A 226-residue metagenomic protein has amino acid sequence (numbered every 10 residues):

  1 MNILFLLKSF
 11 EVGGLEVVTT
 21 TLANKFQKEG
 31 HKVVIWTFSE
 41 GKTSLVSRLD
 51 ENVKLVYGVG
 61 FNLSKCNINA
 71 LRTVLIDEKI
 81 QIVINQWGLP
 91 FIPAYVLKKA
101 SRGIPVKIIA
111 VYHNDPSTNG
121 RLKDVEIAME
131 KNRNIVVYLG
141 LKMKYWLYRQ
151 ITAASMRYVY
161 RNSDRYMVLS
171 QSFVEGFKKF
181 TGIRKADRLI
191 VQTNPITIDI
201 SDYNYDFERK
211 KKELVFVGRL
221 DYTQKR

Functional and structural regions predicted by a protein language model:
L4, F207-K225: Conserved donor-binding/catalytic core segment of Leloir-type glycosyltransferases
F5-G13, T19, K25-N62, F173 (+1 more regions): N-terminal strand-loop element at the rim of the active site of nucleotide-sugar-dependent glycosyltransferases
L6-L7, L169, Q192-P195, F216-L220: Short hydrophobic "strand-cap" motifs at the C-terminus of beta-strands
V12-E16, I198-I200, D221-R226: A short, basic/aromatic alpha-helical/loop segment that forms part of the nucleotidyl-sugar donor-binding site
E51-R72, I84-L89, V137-Y148: A short, charged, and often flexible helix/loop element on the N-terminal side of the glycosyltransferase catalytic
N85-I92, Y112-D115: Short His-centered aromatic/hydrophobic patch
A110-R149: Acceptor-binding helix/loop patch of EC 2.4 sugar-transfer enzymes, predominantly nucleotide-sugar-dependent
Y145-R188, I198: A short, active-site helix/loop in glycosyltransferases that binds the activated sugar's phosphate group
